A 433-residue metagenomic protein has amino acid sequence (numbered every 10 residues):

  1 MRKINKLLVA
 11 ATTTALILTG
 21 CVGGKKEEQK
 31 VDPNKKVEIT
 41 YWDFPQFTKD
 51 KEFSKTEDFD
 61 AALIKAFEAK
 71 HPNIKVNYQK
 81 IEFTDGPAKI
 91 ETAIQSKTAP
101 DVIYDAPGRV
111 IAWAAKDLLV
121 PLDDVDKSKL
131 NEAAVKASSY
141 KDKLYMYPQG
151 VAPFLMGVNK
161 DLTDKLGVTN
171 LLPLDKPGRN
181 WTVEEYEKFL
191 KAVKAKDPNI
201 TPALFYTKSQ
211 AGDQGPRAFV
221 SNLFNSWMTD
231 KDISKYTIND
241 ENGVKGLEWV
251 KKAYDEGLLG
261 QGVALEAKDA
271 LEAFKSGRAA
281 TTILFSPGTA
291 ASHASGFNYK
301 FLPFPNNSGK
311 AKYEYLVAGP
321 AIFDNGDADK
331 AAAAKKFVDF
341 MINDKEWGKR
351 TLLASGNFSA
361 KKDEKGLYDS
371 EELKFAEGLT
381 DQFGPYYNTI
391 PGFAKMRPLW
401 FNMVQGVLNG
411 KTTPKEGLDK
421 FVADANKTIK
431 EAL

Functional and structural regions predicted by a protein language model:
R2-I111, K127, S308, D329-A333 (+2 more regions): Conserved N-terminal structural module of periplasmic/extracytoplasmic solute-binding proteins
A69, S138-A211, W227-G262, G326 (+3 more regions): Helix-loop-helix "hinge/cap" segment bordering the ligand-binding cleft or interdomain interface
A69-K70, K75, D255-E256, H293-G356 (+1 more regions): Extracytoplasmic/periplasmic substrate-recognition and gating elements
I74, I94-D105, L119-V120, N199-I200 (+2 more regions): Alpha-to-beta junction loops
K80-K89, R179-E185, G262-K275: Short helix-initiation/N-cap motifs at beta->coil->alpha
E82, A106-L155, D161-D164, E184-E185 (+4 more regions): Hinge/lid segment of periplasmic solute-binding proteins
I238-F297, A333-F340, E346-K349: Ligand-binding pocket segment of bilobal, Venus flytrap-like solute-binding proteins
L302, R350-N402, G406, K430-A432: Long, aromatic- and glycine/proline-rich binding clefts that accommodate carbohydrate-like moieties
